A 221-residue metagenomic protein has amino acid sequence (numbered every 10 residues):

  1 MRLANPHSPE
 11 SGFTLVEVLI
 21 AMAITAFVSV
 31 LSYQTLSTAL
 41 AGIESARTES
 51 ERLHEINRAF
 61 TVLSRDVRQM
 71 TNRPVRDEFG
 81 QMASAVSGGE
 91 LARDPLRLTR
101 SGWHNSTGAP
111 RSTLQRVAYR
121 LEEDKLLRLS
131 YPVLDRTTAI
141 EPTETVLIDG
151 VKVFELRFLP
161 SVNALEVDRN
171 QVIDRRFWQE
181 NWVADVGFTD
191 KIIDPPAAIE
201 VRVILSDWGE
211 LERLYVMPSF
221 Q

Functional and structural regions predicted by a protein language model:
M1-F13: N-terminal leader/signal peptides at the extreme start of proteins
T14, V18-Q34: Alpha-helical hydrophobic helix detector
L31-T137: Extracytoplasmic beta-strand-rich oligomerization domains located immediately C-terminal to a leader/signal peptide
F60, Y119, T145-L147, R213-M217: Generic detection of short hydrophobic beta-strand segments and adjacent strand-loop junctions
R73, T145-F158: Structured surface patches comprising rigid loops and adjacent beta-strands/short helices at the edges of well-ordered
G108, R136-T145, V167: A short, polar/proline- and glycine-enriched secondary-structure boundary/capping micro-motif
L114-R116, P142-E144, G209-E212: Short, mixed charged/polar active-site loops that provide acid/base catalysis or chelate metal/phosphate cofactors
E155-Q221: Short linear sequence signals and composition-biased patches located at protein termini or domain-edge surfaces
